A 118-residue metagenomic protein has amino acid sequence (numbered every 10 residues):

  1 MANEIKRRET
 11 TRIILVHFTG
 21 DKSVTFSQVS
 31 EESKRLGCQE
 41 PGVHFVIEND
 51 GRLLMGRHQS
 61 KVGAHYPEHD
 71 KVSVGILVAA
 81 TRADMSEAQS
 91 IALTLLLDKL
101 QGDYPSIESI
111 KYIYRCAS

Functional and structural regions predicted by a protein language model:
M1-A2, S118: Short intrinsically disordered terminal tails
A2-S60: Short, conserved "active-site rim" segments that organize catalytic pockets and cofactor/ligand binding
I5-R8, G63-K71: Short glycine/proline-enriched loop/turn "hinge" motifs that connect secondary-structure elements and lie
K22-E40, D70-A117: Long, well-ordered alpha-helical scaffolding segments within enzyme catalytic domains, especially pronounced
D50-R52, R115-S118: Short, internal active-site loops enriched in acidic
S60-G63, I91: A general structural signal for short secondary-structure boundary/capping elements
